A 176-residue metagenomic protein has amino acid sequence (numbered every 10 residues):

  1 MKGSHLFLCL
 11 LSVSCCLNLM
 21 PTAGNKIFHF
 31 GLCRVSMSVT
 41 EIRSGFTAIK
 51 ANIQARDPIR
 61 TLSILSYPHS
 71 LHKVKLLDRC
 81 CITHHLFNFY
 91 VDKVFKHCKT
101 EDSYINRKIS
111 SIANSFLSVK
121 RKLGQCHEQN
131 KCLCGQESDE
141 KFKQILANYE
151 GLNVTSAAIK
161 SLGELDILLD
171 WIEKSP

Functional and structural regions predicted by a protein language model:
G3-M20: Cleavable N-terminal signal peptides of Sec/SRP-targeted secreted and luminal proteins
G24-P176: Extracellular/luminal segments of secreted precursors and ectodomains of membrane proteins
